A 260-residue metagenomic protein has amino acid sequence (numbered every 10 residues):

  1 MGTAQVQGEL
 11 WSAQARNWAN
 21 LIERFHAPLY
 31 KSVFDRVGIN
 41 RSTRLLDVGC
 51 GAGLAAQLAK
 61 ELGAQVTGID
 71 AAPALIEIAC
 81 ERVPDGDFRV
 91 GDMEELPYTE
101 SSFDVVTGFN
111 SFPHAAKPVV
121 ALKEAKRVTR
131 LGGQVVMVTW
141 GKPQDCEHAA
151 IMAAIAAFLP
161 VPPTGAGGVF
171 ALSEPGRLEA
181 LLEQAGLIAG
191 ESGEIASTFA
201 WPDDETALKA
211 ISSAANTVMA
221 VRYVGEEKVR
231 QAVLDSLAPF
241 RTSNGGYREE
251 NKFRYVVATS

Functional and structural regions predicted by a protein language model:
M1-T43, L54-L58, L75-I78, R82 (+1 more regions): Conserved class I S-adenosyl-L-methionine
F25, A52-L54, A171-S260: Conserved Class I S-adenosyl-L-methionine
R44, G133-Q134: Short glycine-centered segments of the SAM/dcSAM-binding site in methyltransferase folds
R44-L96, V120: Class I SAM-dependent methyltransferase SAM/SAH-binding core
E94-V105: A short acidic, Gly/Pro-enriched loop at the edge of an enzyme's catalytic core that lines a small-molecule cofactor
V105-P118, G141: A short SAM/SAH-binding and catalytic strip from SAM-dependent methyltransferases
A115-A116, T129-L131: Helix-to-beta-strand junctions that scaffold the AdoMet/dcAdoMet cofactor pocket in Class I SAM-dependent enzymes
V119, K126, Q134-P202, V218-M219: Conserved catalytic/acceptor-binding region of the Class I
